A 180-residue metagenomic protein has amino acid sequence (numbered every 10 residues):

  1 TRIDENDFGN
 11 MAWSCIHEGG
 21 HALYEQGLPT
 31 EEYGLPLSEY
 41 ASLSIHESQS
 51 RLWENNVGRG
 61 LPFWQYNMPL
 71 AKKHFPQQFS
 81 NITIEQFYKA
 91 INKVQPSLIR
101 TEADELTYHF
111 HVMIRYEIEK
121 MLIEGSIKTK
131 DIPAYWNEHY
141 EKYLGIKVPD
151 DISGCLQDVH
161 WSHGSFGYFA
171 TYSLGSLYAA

Functional and structural regions predicted by a protein language model:
T1, N10-T30, E47-E54: Active-site recognition of the HExxH zinc-binding catalytic motif
T1-G9, Y33-Y40: Conserved binding/catalytic microenvironments
N6-I16, L43-E47, Y108, V112 (+5 more regions): Conserved structured core elements
H21, E25, P29, N55-R59 (+4 more regions): Short, well-ordered loop/turn and helix-capping segments at boundaries between secondary-structure elements and domains
S38, S42-L43, I99: Divalent-cation-assisted or electrostatically stabilized phosphate/pyrophosphate-binding catalytic cores
R51-E54, R115-E119, S176: Predominant activation on well-ordered alpha-helical scaffold segments within soluble catalytic domains
R59-H163: Long, amphipathic alpha-helical stalk/connector segments used for oligomerization, subunit docking, or mechanical
G164-A180: C-terminal substrate/ligand-recognition segments
